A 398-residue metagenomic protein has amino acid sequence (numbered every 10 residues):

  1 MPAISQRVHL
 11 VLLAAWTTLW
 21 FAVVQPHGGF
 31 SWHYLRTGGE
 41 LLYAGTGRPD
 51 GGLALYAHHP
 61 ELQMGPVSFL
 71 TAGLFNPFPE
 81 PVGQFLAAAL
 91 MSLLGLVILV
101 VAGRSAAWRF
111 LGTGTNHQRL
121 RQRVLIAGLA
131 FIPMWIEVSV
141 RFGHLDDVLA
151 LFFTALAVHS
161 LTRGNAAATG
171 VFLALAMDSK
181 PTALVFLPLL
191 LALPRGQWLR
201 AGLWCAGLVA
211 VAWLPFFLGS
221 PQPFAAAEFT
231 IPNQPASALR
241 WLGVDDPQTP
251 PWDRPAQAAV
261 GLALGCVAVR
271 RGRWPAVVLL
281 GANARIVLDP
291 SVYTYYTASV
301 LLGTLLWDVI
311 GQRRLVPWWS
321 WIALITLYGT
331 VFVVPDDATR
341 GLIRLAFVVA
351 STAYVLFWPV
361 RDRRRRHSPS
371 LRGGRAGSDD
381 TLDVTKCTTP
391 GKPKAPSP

Functional and structural regions predicted by a protein language model:
M1-V158, P194-L301, L305-D308, A346 (+4 more regions): Primarily membrane-embedded glycan-assembly and transfer machineries that use lipid-linked glycans
P2, Q6, A166, G272-P275 (+2 more regions): Membrane-interface helix-boundary signature
V97-V101, L187, I310, I325-T326: Alpha-helix boundary/capping detector
H159-L175, V278-L280: Short hydrophobic alpha-helices at membrane interfaces in multi-pass membrane enzymes
T162-A166, F186, P215-G219, P290-Y296 (+3 more regions): Juxtamembrane membrane-interface segments at transmembrane alpha-helix termini
V171-A192, V287-Y296: Transmembrane helices and adjacent periplasmic/lumenal helix-loop junctions of polyprenol-phosphate-dependent
G311-P398: Aromatic-enriched
